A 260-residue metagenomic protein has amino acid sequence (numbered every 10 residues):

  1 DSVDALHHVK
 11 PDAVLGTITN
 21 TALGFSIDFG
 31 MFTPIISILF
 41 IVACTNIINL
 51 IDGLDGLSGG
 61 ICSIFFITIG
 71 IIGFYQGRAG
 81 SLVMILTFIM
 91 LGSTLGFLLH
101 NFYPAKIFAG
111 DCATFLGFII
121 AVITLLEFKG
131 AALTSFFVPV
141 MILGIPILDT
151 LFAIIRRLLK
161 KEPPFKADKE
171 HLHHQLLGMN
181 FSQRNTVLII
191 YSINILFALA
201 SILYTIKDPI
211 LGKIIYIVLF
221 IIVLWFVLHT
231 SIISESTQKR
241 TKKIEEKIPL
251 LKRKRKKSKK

Functional and structural regions predicted by a protein language model:
D1-L148: "…together with the soluble PPM/PP2C metallo-phosphatase catalytic core" -> "…together with the soluble PPM/PP2C
D1-L23, D28-F29, T134-K260: N-terminal transmembrane signal-anchor/hairpin module of polytopic inner-membrane proteins
